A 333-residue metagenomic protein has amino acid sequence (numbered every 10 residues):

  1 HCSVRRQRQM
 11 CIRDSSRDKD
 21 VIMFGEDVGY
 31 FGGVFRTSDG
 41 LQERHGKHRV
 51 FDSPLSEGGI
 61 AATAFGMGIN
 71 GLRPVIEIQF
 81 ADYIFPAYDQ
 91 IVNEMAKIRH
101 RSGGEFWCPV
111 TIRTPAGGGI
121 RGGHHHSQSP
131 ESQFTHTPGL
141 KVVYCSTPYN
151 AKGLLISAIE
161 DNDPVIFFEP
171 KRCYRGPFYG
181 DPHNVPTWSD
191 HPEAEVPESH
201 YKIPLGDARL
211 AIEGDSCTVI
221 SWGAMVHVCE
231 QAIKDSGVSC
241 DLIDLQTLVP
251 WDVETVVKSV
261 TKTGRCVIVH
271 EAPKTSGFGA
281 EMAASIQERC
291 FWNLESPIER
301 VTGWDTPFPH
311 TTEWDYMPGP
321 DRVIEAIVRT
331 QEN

Functional and structural regions predicted by a protein language model:
H1-R8, I12: Single conserved hydrophobic/aromatic residue that forms the stacking wall/gate of nucleotide- or nucleobase-binding
S3, L41, G46-H48: Flexible, compositionally biased loop and terminal segments
R13-G40: N-terminal glycine-rich anion-binding loops that anchor highly charged ligand groups
D14, T63, L154-A158, K258-S259 (+1 more regions): CheY-like receiver
R36-R44, E57, F106-R113, K171-R172 (+1 more regions): Thiamine diphosphate
H48, L55-G59, F65-I220, V226-V228 (+3 more regions): Conserved thiamine diphosphate
